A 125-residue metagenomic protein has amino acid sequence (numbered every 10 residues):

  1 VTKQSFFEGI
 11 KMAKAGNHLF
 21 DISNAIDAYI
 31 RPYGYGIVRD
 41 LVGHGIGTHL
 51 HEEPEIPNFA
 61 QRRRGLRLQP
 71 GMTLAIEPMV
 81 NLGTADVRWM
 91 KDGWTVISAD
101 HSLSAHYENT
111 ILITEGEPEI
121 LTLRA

Functional and structural regions predicted by a protein language model:
V1-A125: Active-site neighborhoods and metal-handling regions in enzymes and metal-associated proteins
